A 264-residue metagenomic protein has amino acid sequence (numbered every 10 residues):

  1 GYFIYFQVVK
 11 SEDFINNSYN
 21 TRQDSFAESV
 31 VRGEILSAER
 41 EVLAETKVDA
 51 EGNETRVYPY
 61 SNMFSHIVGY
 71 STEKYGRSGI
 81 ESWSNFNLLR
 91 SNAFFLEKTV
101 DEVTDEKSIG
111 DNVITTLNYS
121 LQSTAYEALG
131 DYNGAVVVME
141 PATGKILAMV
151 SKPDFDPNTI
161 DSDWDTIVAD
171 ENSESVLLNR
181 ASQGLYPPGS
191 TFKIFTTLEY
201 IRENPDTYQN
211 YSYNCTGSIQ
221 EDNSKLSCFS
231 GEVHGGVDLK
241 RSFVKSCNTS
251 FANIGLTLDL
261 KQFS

Functional and structural regions predicted by a protein language model:
G1-D165, V176, L185, Y211 (+1 more regions): Periplasmic/cell-envelope proteins involved in peptidoglycan metabolism and beta-lactam response
Y126, I194-L198, A252: Short, hydrophobic alpha-helix immediately C-terminal to the catalytic nucleophile
V150-K152, I160, P187-L239, K245-C247: Short, glycine/proline-biased beta-turn/loop segments that scaffold the active-site neighborhood
V168-N179: Active-site region of chymotrypsin-like
D170, E221-D222, F263: Short, charged, amphipathic alpha-helices and their helix-cap/turn boundaries
A181-P187: Short pre-catalytic strand/loop immediately N-terminal to key active-site residues, enriched for Gly-Thr
D238-V244, N248-S264: Penicillin-binding protein/beta-lactamase superfamily catalytic region
